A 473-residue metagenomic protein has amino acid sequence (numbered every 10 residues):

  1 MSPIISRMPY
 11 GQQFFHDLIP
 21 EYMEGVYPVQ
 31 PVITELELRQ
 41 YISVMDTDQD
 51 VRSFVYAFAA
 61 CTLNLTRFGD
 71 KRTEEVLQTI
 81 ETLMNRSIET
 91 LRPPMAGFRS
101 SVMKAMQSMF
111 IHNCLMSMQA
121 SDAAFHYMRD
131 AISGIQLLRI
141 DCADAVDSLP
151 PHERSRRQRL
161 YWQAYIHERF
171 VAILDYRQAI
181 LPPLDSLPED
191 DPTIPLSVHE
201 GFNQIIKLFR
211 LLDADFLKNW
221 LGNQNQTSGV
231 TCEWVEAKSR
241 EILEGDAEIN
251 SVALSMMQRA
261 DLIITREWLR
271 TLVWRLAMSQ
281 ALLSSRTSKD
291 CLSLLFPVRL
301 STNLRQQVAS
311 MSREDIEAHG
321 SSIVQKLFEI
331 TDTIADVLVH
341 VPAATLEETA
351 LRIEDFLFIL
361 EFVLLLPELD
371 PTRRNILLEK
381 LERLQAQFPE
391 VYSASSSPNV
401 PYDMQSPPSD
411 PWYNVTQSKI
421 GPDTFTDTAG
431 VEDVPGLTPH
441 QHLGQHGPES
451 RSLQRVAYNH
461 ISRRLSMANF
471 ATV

Functional and structural regions predicted by a protein language model:
S2-P3, M8-N203, F209-E233, A237-M256 (+4 more regions): Acidic, Ser/Thr-rich, low-complexity intrinsically disordered regions in fungal proteins
A60, M109, I166, R266-W268 (+2 more regions): TPR/TPR-like alpha-solenoid signature
M106, Q163, I263-T265, Q325: Start-of-helix register in tetratricopeptide repeats
D122-F125, L262, V473: Short, solvent-exposed positions on alpha-helices
Q178, L187, T193-I194, L211-N225 (+3 more regions): Fungal C-terminal regulatory tails
